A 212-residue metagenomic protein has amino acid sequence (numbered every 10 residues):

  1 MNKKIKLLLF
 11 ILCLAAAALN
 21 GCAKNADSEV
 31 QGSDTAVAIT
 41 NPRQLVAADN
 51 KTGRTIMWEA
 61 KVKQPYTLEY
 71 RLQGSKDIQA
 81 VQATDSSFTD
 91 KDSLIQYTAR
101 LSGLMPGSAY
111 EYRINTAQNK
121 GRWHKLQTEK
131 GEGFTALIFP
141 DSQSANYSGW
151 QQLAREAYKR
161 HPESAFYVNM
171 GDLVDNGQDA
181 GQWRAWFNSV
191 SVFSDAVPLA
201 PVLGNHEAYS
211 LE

Functional and structural regions predicted by a protein language model:
M1-L9: Bacterial N-terminal signal peptides that target proteins for export
K3, D90, G103-M105, D179 (+1 more regions): Short linear sequence motifs
A15, L19-I138, K159-R160: Acidic, histidine-bearing metal-coordination/catalytic regions of metal-dependent phosphoesterases
G131-E212: Active-site neighborhood of divalent metal-dependent phosphoester/pyrophosphate hydrolases
